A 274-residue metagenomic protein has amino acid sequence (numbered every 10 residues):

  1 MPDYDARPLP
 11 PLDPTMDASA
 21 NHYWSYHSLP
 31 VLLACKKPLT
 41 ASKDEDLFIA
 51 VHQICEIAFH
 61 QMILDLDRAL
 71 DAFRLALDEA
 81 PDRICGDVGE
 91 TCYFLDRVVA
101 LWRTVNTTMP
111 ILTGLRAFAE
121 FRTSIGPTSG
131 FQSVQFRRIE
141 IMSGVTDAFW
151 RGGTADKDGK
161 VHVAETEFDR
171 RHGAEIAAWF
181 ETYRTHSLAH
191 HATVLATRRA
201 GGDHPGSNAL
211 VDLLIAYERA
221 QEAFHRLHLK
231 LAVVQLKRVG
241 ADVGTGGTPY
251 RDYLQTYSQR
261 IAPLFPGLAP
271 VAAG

Functional and structural regions predicted by a protein language model:
M1-G274: Surface-exposed peri-terminal alpha-helical interaction modules
